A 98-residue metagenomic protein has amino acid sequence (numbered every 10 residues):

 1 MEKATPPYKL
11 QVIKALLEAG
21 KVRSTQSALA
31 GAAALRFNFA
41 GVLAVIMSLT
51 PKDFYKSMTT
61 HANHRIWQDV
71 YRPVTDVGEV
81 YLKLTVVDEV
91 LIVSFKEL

Functional and structural regions predicted by a protein language model:
M1-L98: Ribonuclease/tRNase effector modules and their secretory precursors
